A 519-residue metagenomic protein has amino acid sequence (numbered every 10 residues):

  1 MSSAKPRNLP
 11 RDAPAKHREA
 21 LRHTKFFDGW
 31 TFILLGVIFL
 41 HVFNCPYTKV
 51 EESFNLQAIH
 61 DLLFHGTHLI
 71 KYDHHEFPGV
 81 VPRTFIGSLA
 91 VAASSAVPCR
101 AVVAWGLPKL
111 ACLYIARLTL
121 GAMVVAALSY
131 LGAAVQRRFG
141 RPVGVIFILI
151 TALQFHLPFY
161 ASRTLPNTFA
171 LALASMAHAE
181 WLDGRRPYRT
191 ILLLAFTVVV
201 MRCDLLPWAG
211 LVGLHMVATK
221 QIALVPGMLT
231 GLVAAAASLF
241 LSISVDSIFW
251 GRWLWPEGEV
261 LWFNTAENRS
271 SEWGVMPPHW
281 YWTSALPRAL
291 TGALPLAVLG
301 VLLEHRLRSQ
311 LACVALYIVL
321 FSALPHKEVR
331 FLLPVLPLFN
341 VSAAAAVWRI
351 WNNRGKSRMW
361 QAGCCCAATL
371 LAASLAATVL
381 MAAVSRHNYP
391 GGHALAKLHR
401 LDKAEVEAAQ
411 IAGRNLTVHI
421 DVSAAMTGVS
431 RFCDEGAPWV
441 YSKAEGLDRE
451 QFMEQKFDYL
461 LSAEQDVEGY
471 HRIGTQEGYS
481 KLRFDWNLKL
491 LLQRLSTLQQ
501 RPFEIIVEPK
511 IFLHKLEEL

Functional and structural regions predicted by a protein language model:
A4-H17, A177-L239, V298-L302, V341 (+2 more regions): Perimembrane helix-loop-helix junctions
W30-L35, A235-A236, F240, Q310-Y317 (+2 more regions): Signature aromatic-anchored transmembrane alpha helix within multi-pass, membrane-resident enzymes that catalyze glycan
G36-F39, S53-P82, I86, A90-V103: Extracytosolic helix-loop segments that constitute the early lumenal/periplasmic catalytic or substrate-binding loops
T48-V50, F159-F169, V329: Short acidic/glycine- and proline-prone juxtamembrane loop motifs at membrane-interface regions of multi-pass membrane
Y114-V143: Transmembrane-helix motifs of polytopic, lipid-linked glycan transferases
S129-A133, L149-L157, F169-I191, L338-S342: Specific aromatic-rich, kink-prone transmembrane helix
S284-Q310, I318: Hydrophobic, aromatic-rich transmembrane alpha-helices and their immediate juxtamembrane boundary segments
G355-E518: Catalytic lumenal/periplasmic loop and adjoining terminal transmembrane helix of membrane glycan-assembly enzymes
